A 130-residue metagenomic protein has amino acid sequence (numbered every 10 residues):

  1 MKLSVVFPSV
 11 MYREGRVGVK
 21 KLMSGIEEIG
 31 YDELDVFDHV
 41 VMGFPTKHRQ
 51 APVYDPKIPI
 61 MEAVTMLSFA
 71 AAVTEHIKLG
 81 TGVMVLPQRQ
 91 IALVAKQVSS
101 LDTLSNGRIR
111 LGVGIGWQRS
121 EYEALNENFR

Functional and structural regions predicted by a protein language model:
M1-V73: N-terminal beta1-alpha1-beta2 module of alpha/beta enzyme domains
K2-V17, P87-R130: Flexible, glycine-rich active-site loops centered on histidine and acidic residues that chelate a metal or position
S4-V6, L79-G82: Short beta-strands and strand-loop turn motifs
E27-E28, L67-H76, V98, D102-I109: Acidic (Asp/Glu)-rich catalytic clusters
D35-V36, K78, G112: Conserved beta-strand positions in the central sheet of alpha/beta enzyme cores
V40-V41, H48, M84, I115-Q118: Conserved beta-strand edge residues that scaffold enzyme active sites
V40-V41, I77, V83-V85, V98: Hydrophobic aliphatic residue packing
V53-I58, M84-R89, N128: Glycine-rich "substrate-gating" loop/helix at the edge of Rossmann-like oxidoreductase active sites
